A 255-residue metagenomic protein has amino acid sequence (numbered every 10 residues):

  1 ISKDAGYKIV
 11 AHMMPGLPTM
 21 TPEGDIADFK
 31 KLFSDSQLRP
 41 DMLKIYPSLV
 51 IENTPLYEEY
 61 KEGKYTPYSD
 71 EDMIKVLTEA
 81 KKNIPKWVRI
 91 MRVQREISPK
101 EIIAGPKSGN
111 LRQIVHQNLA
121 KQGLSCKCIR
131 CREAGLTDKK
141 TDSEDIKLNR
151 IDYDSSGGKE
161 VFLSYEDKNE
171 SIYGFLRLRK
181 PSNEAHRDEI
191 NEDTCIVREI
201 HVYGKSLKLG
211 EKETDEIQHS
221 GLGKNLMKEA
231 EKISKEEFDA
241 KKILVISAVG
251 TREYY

Functional and structural regions predicted by a protein language model:
I1-P55, D70-P99, I196: Conserved C-terminal portion of the radical SAM core fold that forms the substrate/S-adenosylmethionine-binding
M42-Y46, R89-R92, F162-S164, R177 (+2 more regions): Structured core elements
I51-Y57, K205-G210: Short acidic/His/Gly/Ser-rich catalytic and metal-binding motifs that mark active-site loops of diverse hydrolases
K64-R177, N183: C-terminal accessory regions of radical SAM enzymes
N191-Q218: Conserved acetyl-CoA binding element of GNAT-fold acetyltransferases
E213-I233: Conserved acetyl-CoA-binding loop-helix of GNAT-fold acetyltransferases
K232-S247: Conserved GNAT acetyl-CoA-binding A-motif
S247-Y255: Conserved active-site alpha-helix within GNAT-family acetyltransferase domains
